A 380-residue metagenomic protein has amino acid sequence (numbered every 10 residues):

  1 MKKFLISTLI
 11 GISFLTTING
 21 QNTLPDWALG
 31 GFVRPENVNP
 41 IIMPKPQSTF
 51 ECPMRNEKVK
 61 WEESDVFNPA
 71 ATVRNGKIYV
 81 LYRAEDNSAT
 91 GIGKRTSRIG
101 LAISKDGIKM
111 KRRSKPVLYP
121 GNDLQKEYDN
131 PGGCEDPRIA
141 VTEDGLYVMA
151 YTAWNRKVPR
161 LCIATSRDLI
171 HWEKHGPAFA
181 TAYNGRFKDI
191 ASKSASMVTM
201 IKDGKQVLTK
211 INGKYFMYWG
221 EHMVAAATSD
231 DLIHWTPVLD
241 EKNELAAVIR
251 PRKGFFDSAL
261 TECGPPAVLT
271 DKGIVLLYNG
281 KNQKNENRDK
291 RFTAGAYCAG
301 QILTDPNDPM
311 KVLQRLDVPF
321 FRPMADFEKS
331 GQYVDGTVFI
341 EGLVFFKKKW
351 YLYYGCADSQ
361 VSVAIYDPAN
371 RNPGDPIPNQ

Functional and structural regions predicted by a protein language model:
M1-F4: Positively charged n-region of N-terminal signal peptides that target proteins for export
I6-S7, N87: General helical structural elements
S7-T16: Bacterial N-terminal signal peptides
Q21-G132, A140-A259, V268-Y333, F346-Q380: Beta-rich carbohydrate-recognition and catalytic domains
E328-S330, V338-E341: Short glycine-rich, acidic/polar surface loops and turns
